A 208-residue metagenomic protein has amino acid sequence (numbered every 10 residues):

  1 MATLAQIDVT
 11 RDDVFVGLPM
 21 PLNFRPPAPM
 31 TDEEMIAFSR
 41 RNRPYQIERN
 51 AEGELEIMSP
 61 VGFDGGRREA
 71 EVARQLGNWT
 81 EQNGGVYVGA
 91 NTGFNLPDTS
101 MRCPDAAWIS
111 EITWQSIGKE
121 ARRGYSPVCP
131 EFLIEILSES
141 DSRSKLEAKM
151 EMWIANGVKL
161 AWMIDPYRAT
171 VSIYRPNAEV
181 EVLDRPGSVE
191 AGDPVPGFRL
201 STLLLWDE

Functional and structural regions predicted by a protein language model:
M1-E208: Gly/Pro/Ser/Thr-rich low-complexity, intrinsically disordered segments predominantly at protein N-termini
